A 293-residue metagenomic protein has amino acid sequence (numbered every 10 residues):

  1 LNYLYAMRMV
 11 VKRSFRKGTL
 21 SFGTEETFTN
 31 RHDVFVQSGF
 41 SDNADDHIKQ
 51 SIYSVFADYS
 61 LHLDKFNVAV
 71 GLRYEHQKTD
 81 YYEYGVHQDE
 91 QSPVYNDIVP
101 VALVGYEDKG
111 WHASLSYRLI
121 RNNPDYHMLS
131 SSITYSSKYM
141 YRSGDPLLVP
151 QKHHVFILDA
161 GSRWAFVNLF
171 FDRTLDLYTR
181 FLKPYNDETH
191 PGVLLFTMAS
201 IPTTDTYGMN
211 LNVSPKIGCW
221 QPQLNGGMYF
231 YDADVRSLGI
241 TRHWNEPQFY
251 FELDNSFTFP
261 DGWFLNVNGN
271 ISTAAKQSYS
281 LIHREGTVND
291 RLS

Functional and structural regions predicted by a protein language model:
L1, H32-F40, D80-Q88, D125-T134 (+5 more regions): Outer-membrane beta-barrel translocator domains and adjoining extracellular loop/strand segments of Gram-negative
L1-Y84, E107, W111, F166 (+1 more regions): Face-selective signature of the C-terminal outer-membrane beta-barrel domain
Y3-M9, S51-A57, I98-A102, A113 (+5 more regions): Hydrophobic, lipid-facing positions within transmembrane beta-strands of outer-membrane proteins
E25-T29, R73-Q77, G105, S116-I120 (+4 more regions): Outer-membrane beta-barrel pore domains and translocons
A44-Q50, E90-Y95, R121-L175, L194-P215: Outer-membrane beta-barrel signature, preferentially recognizing the C-terminal barrel domain of Gram-negative
R180-L182, E188-F196, T203: Conserved small-residue
S200-Y279: Gram-negative outer-membrane beta-barrel transporters
S272-Q277, H283-S293: Strand-loop-strand
